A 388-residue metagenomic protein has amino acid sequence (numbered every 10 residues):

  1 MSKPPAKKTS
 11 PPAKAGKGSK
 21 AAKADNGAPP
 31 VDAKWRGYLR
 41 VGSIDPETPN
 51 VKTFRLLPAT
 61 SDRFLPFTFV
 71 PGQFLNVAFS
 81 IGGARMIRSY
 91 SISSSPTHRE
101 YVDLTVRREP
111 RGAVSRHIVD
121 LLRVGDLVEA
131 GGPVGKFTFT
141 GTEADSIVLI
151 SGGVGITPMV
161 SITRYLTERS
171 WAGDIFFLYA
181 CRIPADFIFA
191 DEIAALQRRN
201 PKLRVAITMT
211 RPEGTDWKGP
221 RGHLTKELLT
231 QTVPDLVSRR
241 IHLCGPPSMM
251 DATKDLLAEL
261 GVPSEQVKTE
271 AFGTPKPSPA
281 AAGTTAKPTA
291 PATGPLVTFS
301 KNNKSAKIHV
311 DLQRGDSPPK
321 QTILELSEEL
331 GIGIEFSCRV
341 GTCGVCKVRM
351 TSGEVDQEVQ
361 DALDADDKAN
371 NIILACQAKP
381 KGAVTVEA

Functional and structural regions predicted by a protein language model:
S2-P11, S19, P29-A33, A113-T298 (+1 more regions): FNR/FR-type flavoprotein reductase catalytic core
S19, K23-L127, D145, C181-P184 (+2 more regions): Ferredoxin-reductase
S93-P96, V310-K320, A362-D364, K379-K381: A short, sequence-level motif marking secondary-structure junctions
I207, G245, A271, F299-K301 (+5 more regions): Active-site proximal loops enriched in glycine and acidic residues that flank catalytic Cys/His/Asp and coordinate
A292-E335, R339: C-terminal accessory/binding modules appended to enzymatic or scaffolding proteins
E325-L330, E335, G344-A388: Iron-sulfur (Fe-S) cluster-binding segments and ferredoxin-like electron-carrier domains, especially [2Fe-2S]
